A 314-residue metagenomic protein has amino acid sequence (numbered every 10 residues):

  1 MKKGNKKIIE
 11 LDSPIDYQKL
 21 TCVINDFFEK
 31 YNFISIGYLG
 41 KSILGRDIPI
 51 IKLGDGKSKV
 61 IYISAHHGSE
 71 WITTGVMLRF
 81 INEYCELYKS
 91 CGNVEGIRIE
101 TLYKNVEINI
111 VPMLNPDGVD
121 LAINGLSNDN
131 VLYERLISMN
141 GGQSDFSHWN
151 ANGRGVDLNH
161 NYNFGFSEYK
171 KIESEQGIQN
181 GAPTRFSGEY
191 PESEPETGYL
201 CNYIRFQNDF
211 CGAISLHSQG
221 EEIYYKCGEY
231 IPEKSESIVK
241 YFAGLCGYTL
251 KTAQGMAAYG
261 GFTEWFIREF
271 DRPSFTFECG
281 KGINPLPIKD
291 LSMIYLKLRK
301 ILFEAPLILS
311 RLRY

Functional and structural regions predicted by a protein language model:
M1-D16, V23, G92, F166-Y314: C-terminal accessory segments enriched in acidic
M1-I48: Short glycine- and acidic-rich boundary segments immediately preceding or forming the N-terminal edge of structured
I36-L39, C91-R98, L250-Q254: Surface-exposed patches in mature extracellular/periplasmic domains of secreted proteins
P49-K57: Short beta-strand-to-loop junctions in surface cap/lid or active-site-entrance loops
K57, I72, R79-I81, C85-Y224 (+1 more regions): Active-site/substrate-binding loop(s) of hydrolase catalytic cores
K59-I61, F275: Conserved beta-strand elements of the Class I
A65: Residue(s) in the substrate-gating loop at a strand-loop-helix junction that position the organic substrate next
G68-T74: Di-metal (Zn2+ and/or Mg2+/Mn2+) metal-binding site signature of metallo-dependent hydrolases with the MBL/beta-CASP
